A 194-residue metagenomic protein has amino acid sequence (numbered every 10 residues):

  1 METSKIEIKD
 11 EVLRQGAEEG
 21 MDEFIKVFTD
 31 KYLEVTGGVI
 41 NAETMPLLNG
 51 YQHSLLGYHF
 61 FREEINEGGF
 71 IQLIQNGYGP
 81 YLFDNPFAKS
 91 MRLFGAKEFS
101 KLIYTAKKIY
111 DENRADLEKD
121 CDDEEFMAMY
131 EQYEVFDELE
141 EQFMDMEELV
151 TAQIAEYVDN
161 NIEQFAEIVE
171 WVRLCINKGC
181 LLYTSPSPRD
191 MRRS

Functional and structural regions predicted by a protein language model:
E2-I65, I71, N76-F83, L93-S185: Extended, alpha-helix-rich binding/interface surfaces that flank or overlap catalytic cores and mediate recognition
P86-F87: Short, hydrophobic/aromatic alpha-helical segments in well-folded domains
Y183-S194: Single conserved hydrophobic/aromatic residue that forms the stacking wall/gate of nucleotide- or nucleobase-binding
